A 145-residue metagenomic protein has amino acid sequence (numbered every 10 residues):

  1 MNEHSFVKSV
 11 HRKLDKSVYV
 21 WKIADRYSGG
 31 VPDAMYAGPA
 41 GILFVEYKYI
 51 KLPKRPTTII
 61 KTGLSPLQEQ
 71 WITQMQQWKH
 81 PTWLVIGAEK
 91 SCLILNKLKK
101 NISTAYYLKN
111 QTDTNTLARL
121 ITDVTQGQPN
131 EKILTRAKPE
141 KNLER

Functional and structural regions predicted by a protein language model:
M1-D25: Acidic-basic catalytic patches of nuclease active cores, encompassing PD-(D/E)XK and other metal-cofactor nuclease
K13, N101-I102: Structured catalytic cores of enzymes that bind and process phosphorylated ligands/cofactors
I23, F44-Y47, V85: Short, conserved beta-strand edge motifs with alternating hydrophobic and charged residues
G30: Beta-rich catalytic cores
A34-Y36, G41-P53: Conserved catalytic cores of phosphodiester-cleaving nucleases, focusing on short active-site segments
K51-W71, M75: Mg2+/Mn2+-dependent nuclease catalytic core
T73-K100: Nucleic-acid nuclease catalytic cores
Y107-R145: Charged phosphate-binding loop/patch that engages nucleotide di/tri-phosphates or the phosphate backbone of nucleic
